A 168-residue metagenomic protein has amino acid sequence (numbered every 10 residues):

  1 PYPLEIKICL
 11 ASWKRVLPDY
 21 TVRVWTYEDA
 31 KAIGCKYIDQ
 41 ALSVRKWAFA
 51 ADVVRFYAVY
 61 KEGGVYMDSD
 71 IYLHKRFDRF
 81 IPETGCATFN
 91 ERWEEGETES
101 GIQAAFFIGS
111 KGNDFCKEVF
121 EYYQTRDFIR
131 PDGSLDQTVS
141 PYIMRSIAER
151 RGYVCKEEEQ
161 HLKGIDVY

Functional and structural regions predicted by a protein language model:
P1-A51, M67-Y168: Glycosyltransferase-associated regions of secretory-pathway enzymes, highlighting luminal stem/catalytic domains
D52-G64: Small-residue hinge/turn detector
